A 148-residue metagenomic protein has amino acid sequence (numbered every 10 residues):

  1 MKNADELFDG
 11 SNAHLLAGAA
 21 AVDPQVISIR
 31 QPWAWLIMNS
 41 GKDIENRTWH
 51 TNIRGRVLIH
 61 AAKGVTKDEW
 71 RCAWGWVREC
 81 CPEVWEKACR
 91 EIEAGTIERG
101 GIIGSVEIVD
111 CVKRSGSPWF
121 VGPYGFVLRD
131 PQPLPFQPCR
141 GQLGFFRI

Functional and structural regions predicted by a protein language model:
K2-I148: Structured alpha/beta reader/binder surfaces that contact nucleic acids or chromatin modification marks
